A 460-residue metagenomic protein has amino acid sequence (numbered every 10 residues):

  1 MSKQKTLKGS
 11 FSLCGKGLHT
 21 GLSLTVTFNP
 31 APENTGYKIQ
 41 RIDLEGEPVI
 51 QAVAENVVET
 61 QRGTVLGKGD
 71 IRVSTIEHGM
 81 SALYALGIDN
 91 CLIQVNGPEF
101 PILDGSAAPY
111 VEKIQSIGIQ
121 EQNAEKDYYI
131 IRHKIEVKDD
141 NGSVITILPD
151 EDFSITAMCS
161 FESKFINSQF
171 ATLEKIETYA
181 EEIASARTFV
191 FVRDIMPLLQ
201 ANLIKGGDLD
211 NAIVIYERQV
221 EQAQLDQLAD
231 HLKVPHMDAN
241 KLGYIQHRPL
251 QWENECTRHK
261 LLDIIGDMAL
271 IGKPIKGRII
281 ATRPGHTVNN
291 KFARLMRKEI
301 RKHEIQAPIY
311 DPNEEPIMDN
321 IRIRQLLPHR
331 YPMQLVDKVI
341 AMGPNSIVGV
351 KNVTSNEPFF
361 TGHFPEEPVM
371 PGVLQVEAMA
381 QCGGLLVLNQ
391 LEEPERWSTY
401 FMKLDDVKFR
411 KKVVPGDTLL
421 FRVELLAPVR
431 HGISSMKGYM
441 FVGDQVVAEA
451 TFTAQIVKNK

Functional and structural regions predicted by a protein language model:
M1-D89, Q94-Y310: C-terminal regulatory domains involved in ligand/effector binding and gene-expression control
T6-S10, I317-I323, L420-F421: Short Pro/Gly-enriched beta-strand edge/turn motifs at strand-loop
L24, I155-A157, G349, F421-R422 (+2 more regions): Hydrophobic residues positioned within well-ordered beta-strands of beta-sheet architectures
A171-F189, M370, M440-A448, F452-K460: Flexible glycine-rich active-site/ligand-binding loops centered on an Asp-His dyad
R258-I271, V339, N345, V369-P394: Active-site helix/loop of acyl-thioester processing domains in fatty-acid/polyketide metabolism, spanning hotdog-fold
G272-A281, P308-I317, G383-L420, V447 (+1 more regions): Hydrophobic beta-strand-centered segment that forms part of the acyl-chain substrate-binding groove
K302-V369, R396-S398, V413-V414, L426-P428 (+3 more regions): Non-catalytic linker/capping segments at the edges of enzyme domains
L335-K338, K403, K408, R422-E424 (+2 more regions): Residues located in well-ordered beta-strands
